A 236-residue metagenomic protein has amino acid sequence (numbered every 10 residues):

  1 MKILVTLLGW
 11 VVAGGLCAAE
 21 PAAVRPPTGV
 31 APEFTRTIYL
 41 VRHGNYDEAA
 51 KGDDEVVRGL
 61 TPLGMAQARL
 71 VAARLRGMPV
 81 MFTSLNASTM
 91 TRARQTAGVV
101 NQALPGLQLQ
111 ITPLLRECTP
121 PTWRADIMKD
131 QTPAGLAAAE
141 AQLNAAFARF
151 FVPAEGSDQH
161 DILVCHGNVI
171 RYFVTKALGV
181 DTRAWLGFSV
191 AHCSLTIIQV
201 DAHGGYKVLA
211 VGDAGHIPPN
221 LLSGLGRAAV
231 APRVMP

Functional and structural regions predicted by a protein language model:
V5-G15: Bacterial N-terminal signal peptides
C17-T35, E117-M128, S157, K176-P236: Acidic, low-complexity terminal tails and accessory targeting/binding regions of phosphate-metabolizing enzymes
E20-T112, Q131-L136, E140-A145, G226 (+1 more regions): Active-site-proximal alpha-helix that buttresses catalytic centers in soluble enzyme cores
I38, S157-C165: Generic beta-sheet signal
G44, G167, A214: Active-site metal-binding loops of divalent metal-dependent hydrolases
M78-V80, V152-Q159: Glycine-rich phosphate-binding loop signature in dinucleotide/nucleotide-binding domains
V99, Y172, K176: Active-site signature of alpha/beta-hydrolase-fold catalytic machinery across serine- and Asp/Cys-nucleophile hydrolases
V169-R171, K207: GST superfamily/GST-like fold recognition
